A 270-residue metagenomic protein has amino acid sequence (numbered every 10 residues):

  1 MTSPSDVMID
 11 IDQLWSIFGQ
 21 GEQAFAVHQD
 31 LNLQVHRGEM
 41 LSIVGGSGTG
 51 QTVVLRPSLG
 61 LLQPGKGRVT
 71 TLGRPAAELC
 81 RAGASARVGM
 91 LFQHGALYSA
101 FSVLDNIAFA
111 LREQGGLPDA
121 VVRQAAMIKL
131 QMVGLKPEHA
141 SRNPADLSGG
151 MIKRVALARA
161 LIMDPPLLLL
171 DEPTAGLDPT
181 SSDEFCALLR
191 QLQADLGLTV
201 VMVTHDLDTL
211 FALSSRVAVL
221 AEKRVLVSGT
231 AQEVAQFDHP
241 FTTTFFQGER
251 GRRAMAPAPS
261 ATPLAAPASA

Functional and structural regions predicted by a protein language model:
L59: Helix-to-loop junction immediately C-terminal to a conserved catalytic motif
P75-G89, E113, A120, V234-F237: ABC ATPase NBD coupling module
A120-E138: Conserved ABC ATPase "signature" region
N143-L147, M151: Conserved ABC ATPase signature
D164: Conserved catalytic motifs of ABC-family nucleotide-binding domains
L168-D171: Catalytic Walker B motif of ABC-type/P-loop ATPase nucleotide-binding domains
